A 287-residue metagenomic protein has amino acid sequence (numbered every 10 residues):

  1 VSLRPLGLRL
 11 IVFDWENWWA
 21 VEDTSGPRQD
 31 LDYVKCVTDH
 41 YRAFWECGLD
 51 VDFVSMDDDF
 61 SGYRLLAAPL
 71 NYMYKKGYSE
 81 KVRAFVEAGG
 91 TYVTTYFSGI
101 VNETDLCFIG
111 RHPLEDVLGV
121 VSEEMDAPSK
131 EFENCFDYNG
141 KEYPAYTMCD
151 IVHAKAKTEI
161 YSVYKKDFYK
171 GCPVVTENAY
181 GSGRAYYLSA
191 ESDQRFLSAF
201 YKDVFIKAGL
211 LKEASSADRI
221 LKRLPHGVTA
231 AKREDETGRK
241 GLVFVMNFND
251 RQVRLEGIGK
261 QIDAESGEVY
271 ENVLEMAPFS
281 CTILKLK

Functional and structural regions predicted by a protein language model:
V1-R64: Aromatic-Pro/Gly-enriched surface loop or interdomain linker that acts as a lid/target-recognition segment
P69-K287: A conserved amphipathic helix/loop scaffold that creates a polar/acidic microenvironment used either to coordinate
